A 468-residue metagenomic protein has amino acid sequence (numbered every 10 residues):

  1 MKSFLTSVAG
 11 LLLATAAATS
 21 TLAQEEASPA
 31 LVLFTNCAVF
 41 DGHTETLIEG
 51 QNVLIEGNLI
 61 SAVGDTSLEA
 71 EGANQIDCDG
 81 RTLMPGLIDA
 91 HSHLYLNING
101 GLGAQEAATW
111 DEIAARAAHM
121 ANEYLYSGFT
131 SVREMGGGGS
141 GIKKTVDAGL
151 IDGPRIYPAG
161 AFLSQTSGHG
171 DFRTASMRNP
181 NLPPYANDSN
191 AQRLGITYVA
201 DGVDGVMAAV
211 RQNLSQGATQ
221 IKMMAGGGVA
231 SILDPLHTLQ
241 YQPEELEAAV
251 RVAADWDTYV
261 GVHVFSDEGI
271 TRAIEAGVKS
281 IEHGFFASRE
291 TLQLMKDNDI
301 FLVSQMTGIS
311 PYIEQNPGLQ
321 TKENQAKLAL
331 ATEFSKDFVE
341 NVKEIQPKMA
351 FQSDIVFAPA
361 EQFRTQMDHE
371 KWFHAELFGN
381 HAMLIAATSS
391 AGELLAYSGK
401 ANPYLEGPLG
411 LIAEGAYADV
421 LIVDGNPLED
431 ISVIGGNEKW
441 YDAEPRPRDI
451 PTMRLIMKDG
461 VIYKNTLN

Functional and structural regions predicted by a protein language model:
E25-A30, V39, T44-M84, G103: Histidine-rich, glycine-flanked metal-binding segment
C37, A401, L409-N468: C-terminal cap of metal-dependent C-N hydrolases
D41, A159, T166, M224-D337 (+2 more regions): Active-site core of metal-dependent hydrolases
R81-A148, H169-A175, E244, A276: Metal-associated gating/positioning segment near the N- to mid-region
L96-A114, N122-L125, D171-L194, V229-Q242 (+2 more regions): Active-site gating loops and adjacent loop-to-helix segments of metal-dependent hydrolytic enzymes
R116-I142, G153-F162, A218-S231, Y259 (+3 more regions): Divalent metal-dependent hydrolysis catalytic cores, especially in the metallo-beta-lactamase
D147-R272: Histidine/acidic-residue-rich, glycine-tolerant segments that coordinate divalent metal ions
D255, S335-P427, I434: His/Asp/Glu-enriched, well-ordered alpha-helical/loop segment that forms or immediately abuts the divalent-metal
